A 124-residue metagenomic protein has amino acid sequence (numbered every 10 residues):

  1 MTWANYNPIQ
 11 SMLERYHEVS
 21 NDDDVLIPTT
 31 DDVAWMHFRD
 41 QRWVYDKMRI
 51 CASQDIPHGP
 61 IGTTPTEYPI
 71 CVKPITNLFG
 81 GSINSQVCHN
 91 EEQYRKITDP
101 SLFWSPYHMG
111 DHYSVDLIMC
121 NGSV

Functional and structural regions predicted by a protein language model:
M1-A52: ATP-binding N-terminal substructure of ATP-dependent carboxylate-amine bond-forming enzymes
T30-V124: Active-site nucleotide/adenylate-binding loops and adjacent lid/helix of ATP-dependent enzymes
